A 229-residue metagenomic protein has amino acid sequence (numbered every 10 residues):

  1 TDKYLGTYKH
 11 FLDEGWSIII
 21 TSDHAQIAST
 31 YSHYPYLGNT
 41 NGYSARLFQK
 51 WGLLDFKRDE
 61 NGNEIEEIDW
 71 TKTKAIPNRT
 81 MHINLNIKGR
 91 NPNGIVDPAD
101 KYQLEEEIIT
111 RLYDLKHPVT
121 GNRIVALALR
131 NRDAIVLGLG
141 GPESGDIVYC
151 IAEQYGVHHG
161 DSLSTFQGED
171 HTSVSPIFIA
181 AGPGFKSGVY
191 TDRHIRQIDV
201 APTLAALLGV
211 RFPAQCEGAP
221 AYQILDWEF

Functional and structural regions predicted by a protein language model:
T1, L5, I179: Aromatic/hydrophobic pocket-lining residues that form the small-molecule binding cavity in soluble enzyme cores
D2-K3, M81, Y102-E106, I195-P202 (+2 more regions): A structural signal for well-ordered alpha-helical segments within the folded catalytic domains of diverse enzymes
Y4-V157: Secreted, luminal/periplasmic, and some membrane-associated catalytic domains that remodel anionic oxygen-ester
A25-A28, E217-Y222: Short, solvent-exposed turn/loop segments enriched in Gly/Ser/Thr/Pro and often Arg
N39, Y43, Y190, L204 (+2 more regions): Terminal low-complexity/disordered tails
F56-D59, F212-E217: Short, surface-exposed acidic
A152-A201: Low-complexity, glycine/alanine/valine/leucine- and proline-rich hydrophobic stretches
I224-F229: Short, basic, low-complexity termini and linkers enriched in Ser/Thr/Gly/Pro that act as targeting/leader peptides
